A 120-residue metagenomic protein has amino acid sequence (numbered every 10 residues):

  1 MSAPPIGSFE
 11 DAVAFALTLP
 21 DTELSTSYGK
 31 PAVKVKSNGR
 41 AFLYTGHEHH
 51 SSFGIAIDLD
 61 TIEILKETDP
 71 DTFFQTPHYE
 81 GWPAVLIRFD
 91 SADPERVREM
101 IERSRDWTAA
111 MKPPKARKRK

Functional and structural regions predicted by a protein language model:
M1-K120: Charge-dense, helix-prone N-terminal extensions
